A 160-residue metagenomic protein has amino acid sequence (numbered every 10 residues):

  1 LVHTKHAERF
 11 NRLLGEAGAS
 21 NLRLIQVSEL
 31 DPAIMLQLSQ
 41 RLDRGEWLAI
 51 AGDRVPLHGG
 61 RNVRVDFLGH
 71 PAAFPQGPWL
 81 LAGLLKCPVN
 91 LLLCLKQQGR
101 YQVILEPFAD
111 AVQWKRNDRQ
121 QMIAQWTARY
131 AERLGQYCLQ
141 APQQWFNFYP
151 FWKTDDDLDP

Functional and structural regions predicted by a protein language model:
L1-L30: Membrane-interfacial amphipathic helices and adjacent loop/beta segments that form the lipid-substrate binding surface
E16, S20, P32-P160: Non-catalytic C-terminal accessory region of glycerolipid acyltransferases and related lyso-lipid remodeling enzymes
